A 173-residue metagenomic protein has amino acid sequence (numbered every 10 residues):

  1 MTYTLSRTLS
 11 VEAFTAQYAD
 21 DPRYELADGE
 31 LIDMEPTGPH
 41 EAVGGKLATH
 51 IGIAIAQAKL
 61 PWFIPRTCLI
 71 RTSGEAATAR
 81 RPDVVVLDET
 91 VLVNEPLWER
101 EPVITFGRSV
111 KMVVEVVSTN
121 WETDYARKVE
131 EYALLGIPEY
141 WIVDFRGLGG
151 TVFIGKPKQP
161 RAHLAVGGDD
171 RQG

Functional and structural regions predicted by a protein language model:
M1-G173: Gly/Pro/Ser/Thr-rich low-complexity, intrinsically disordered segments predominantly at protein N-termini
